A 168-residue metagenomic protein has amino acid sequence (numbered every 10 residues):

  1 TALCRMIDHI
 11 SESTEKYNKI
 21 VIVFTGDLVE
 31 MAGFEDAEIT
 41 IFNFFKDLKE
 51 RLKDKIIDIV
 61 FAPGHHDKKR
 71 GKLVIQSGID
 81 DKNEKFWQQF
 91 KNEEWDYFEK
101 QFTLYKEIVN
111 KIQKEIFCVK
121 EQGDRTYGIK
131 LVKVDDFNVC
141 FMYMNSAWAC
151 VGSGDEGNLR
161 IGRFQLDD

Functional and structural regions predicted by a protein language model:
T1-T40, F44-I59, K69-R70: N-terminal active-site segment of His-dependent metallophosphoesterases
F42-F164: Extended active-site neighborhood of metal-dependent phosphoesterases/phosphodiesterases
L166-D168: Active-site beta-loop-alpha substructure in enzyme catalytic cores, prototypically the cysteine-centered nucleophile
